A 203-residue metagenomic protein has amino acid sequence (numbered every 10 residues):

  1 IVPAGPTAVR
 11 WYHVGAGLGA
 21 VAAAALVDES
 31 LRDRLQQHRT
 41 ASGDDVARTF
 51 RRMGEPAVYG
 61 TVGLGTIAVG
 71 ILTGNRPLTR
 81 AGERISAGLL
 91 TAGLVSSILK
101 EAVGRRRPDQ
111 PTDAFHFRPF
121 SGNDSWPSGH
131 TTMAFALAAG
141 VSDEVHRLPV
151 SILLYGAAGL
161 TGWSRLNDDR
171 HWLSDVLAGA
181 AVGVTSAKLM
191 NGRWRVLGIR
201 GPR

Functional and structural regions predicted by a protein language model:
I1-T73, P77, E101-A102, P108-D124 (+1 more regions): N-terminal targeting leaders of membrane proteins
W11, A57, T61, R84 (+1 more regions): Alpha-helical transmembrane segments of integral membrane proteins
L18, G60, L64, T91-V95 (+2 more regions): Hydrophobic alpha-helical transmembrane segments of multipass integral membrane proteins
A20, A24, T91-S96, K100 (+2 more regions): Alpha-helical transmembrane segments of multipass membrane proteins
N75-S86, A158: Cytoplasmic juxtamembrane regions at transmembrane-helix boundaries
R84-L89, G179-A180: Alpha-helical transmembrane segments of multi-pass membrane proteins, especially transporters and channels
A87-A102, V150-W163: Small-polar-interrupted transmembrane alpha-helices in polytopic inner-membrane proteins
D109-R203: Membrane-embedded catalytic cores of phosphoryl/pyrophosphoryl-handling enzymes
